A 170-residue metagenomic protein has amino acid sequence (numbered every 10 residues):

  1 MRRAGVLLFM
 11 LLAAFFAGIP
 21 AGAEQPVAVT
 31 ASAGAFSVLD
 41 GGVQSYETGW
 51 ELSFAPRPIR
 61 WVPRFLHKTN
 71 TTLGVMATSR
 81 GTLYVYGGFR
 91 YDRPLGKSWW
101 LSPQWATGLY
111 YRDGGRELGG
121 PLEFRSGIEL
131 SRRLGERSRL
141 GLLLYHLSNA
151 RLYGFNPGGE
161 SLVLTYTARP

Functional and structural regions predicted by a protein language model:
M1-P26: Cleavable N-terminal export/targeting peptides
I19-P58: Outer-membrane beta-barrel initiation region
P20-V27, P56-T69, P94-L101, R137: Short loop/turn motifs that connect adjacent beta-strands in outer-membrane beta-barrel proteins
V29-S37, R64-T78, S102-L109, L142-S148: Transmembrane beta-strand segments that form the barrel wall of outer-membrane beta-barrel proteins
F36-Y46, V75-Y86, L95-K97, D113-G115 (+2 more regions): Solvent-exposed loop/turn segments connecting transmembrane beta-strands in outer-membrane beta-barrel proteins
Y46-L52, P157-P170: Outer-membrane beta-barrel "beta-signal"
L52-P56, Y91-R93, R132, L144-H146 (+1 more regions): Residue-level signature of outer-membrane beta-barrel architecture
F89, L101, L130, L140-L144 (+1 more regions): Membrane-embedded beta-strands that build the outer-membrane beta-barrel scaffold
